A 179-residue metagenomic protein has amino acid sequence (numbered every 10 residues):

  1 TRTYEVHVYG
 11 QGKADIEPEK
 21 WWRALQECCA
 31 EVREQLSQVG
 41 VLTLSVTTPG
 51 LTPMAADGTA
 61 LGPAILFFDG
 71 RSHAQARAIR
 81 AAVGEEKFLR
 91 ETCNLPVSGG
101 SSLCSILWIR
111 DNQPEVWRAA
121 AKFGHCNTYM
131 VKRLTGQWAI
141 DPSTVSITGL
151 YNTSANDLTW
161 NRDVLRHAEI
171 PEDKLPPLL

Functional and structural regions predicted by a protein language model:
T1-P63, A74, A119, R166 (+1 more regions): N-terminal glycine/serine-rich phosphate-binding loop of ATP-dependent small-molecule kinases, especially carbohydrate
V8-G12, Q75-I79, L150-S154: Short, charged, surface-exposed secondary-structure boundary motifs
E34-Q38, A81, D111, E115: Secondary-structure boundary motif
M54, L89-L179: Gly/Ser/Thr-rich active-site cleft segment
T59-A60, A78, A82-V83, F88: Hydrophobic or amphipathic alpha-helical targeting/insertion segments
P63, Q75, I79, R133: Residues that scaffold the ATP/ADP-binding catalytic core of kinase and kinase-like folds
D69: Carbohydrate-associated surface elements
S72, A82, L95: Gly/Ser-rich phosphate-binding catalytic loop and adjacent alpha/beta segment that cradle a phosphoryl group at enzyme
